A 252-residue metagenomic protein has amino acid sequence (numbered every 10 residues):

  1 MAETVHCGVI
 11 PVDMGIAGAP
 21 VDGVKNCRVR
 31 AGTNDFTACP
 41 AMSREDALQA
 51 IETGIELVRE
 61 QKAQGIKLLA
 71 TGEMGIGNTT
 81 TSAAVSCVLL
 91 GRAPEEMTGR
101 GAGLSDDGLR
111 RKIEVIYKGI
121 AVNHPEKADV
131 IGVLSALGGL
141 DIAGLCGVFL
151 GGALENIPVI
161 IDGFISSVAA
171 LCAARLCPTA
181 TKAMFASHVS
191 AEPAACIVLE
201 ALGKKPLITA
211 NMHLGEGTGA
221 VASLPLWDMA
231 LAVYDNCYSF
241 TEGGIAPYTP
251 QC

Functional and structural regions predicted by a protein language model:
M1-C252: N-terminal loops that bind phosphate or other acidic moieties and the adjacent beta-alpha structural core
